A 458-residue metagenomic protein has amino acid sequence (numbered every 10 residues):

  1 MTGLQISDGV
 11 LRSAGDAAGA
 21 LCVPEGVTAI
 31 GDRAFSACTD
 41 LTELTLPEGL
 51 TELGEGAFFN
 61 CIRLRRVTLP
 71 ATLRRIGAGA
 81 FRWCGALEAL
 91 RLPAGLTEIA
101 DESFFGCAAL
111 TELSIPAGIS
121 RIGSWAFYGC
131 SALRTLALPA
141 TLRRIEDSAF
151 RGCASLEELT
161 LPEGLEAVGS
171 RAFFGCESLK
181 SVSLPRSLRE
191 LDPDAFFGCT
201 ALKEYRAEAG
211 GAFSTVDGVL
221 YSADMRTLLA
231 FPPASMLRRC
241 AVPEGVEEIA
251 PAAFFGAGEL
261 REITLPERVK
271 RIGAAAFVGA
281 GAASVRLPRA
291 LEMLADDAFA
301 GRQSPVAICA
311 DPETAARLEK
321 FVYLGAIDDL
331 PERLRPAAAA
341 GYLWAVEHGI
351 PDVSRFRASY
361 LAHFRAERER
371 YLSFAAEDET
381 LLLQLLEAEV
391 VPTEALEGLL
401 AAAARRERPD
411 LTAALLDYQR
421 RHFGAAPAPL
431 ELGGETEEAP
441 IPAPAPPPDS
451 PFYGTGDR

Functional and structural regions predicted by a protein language model:
M1-A29, T39-E52, I62-R75, G85-E98 (+10 more regions): Structural signature of tandem-repeat unit edges
D32-A34, G54-A57, G77-R82, A100-S103 (+8 more regions): Consensus positions within tandem repeat domains that build extended binding/scaffold surfaces
D378, R408-T412: Ankyrin-repeat interhelical turn/loop motif and analogous interhelical turns in ankyrin-like alpha-helical repeat
L416, R420, P427-P448, F452-R458: Long, compositionally biased eukaryotic scaffolding/regulatory segments
